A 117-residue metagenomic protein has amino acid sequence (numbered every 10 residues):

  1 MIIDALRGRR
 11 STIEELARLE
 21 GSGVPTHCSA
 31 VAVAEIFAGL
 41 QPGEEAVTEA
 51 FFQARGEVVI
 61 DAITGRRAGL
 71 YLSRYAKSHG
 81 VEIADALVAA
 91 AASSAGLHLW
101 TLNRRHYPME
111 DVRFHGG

Functional and structural regions predicted by a protein language model:
M1-C28, F37-A50: Short, well-structured N-terminal submotif of metal-dependent ribonuclease cores
M1-I2, A32, T64, L87-V88 (+1 more regions): Alpha-helix capping/helix-boundary segments
D4, C28-S29, V81-E82, N103-R104: Histidine- and aromatic-rich ligand-binding microenvironments
T12-I13, V33, E45-T48, G65-A68 (+1 more regions): A general structural signal for well-ordered alpha-helical segments in protein cores
E15, A89, S93-G117: Acidic, PIN/NYN-like endoribonuclease modules and their adjacent C-terminal/linker elements
S22-G23, A54-R55, A95, E110: Structured helix-beta-strand junction loops
G43-V47, Y75, G116-G117: Short, hinge-like loop/turn segments at secondary-structure boundaries
E57-L102: Active-site neighborhoods of divalent-metal-dependent phosphate/nucleic-acid chemistry enzymes
